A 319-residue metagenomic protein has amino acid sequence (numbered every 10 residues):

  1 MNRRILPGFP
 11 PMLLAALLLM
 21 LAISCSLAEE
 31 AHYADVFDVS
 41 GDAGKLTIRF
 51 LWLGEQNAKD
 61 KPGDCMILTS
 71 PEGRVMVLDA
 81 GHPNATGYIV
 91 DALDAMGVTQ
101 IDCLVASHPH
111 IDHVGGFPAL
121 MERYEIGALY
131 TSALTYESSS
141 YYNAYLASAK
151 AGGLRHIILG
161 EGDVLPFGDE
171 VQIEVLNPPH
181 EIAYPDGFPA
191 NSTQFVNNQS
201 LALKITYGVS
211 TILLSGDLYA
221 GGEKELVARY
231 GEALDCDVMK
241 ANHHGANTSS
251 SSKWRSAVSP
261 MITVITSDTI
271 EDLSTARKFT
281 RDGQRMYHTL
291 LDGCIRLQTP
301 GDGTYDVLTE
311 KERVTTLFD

Functional and structural regions predicted by a protein language model:
M1-E30: Gram-positive cell-envelope targeting signals
N2, C25-D319: Non-globular, low-confidence helical/coil segments that flank catalytic cores
